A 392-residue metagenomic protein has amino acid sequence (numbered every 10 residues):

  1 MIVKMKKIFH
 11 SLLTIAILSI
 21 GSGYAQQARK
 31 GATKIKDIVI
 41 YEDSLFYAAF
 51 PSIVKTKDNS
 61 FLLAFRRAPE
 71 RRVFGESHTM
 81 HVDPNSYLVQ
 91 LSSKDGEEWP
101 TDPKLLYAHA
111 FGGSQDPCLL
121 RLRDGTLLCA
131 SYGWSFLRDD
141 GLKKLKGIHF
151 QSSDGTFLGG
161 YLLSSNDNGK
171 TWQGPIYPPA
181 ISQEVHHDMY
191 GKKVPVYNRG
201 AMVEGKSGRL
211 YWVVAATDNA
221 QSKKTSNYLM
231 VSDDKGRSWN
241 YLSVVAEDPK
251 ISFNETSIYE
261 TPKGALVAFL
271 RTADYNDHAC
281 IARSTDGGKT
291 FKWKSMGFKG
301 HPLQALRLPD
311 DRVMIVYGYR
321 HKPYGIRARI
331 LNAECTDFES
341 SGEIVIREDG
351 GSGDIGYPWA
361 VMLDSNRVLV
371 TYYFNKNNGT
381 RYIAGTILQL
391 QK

Functional and structural regions predicted by a protein language model:
M1-A28: Bacterial Sec-dependent N-terminal signal peptides
Q26-K392: Asp-box/BNR beta-propeller blade signature and adjacent active/binding-site loops in extracellular glycan-interacting
